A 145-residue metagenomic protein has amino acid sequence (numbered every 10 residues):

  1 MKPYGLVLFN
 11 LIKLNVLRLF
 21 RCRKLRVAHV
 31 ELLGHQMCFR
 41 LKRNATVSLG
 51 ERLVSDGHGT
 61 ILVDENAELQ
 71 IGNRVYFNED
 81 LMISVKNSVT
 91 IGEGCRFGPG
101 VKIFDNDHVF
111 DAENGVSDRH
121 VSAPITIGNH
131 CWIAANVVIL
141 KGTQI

Functional and structural regions predicted by a protein language model:
M1-F104, I125-H130, N136-I139: Domain-scale signature associated with acetyltransferase and cell-envelope carbohydrate enzymes
D107-H108: Extracellular/periplasm-exposed beta-strand and loop segments of Gram-negative cell-envelope proteins, dominated by
A112-N114: A short acidic, helix-capping loop that chelates divalent metal ions and anchors anionic groups
V116-G128: Glycine-rich NAD(P)-binding loop of Rossmann-like domains
G142-T143: Short beta-to-alpha loop/turn elements within the nucleotide-binding domains of ABC transporters
